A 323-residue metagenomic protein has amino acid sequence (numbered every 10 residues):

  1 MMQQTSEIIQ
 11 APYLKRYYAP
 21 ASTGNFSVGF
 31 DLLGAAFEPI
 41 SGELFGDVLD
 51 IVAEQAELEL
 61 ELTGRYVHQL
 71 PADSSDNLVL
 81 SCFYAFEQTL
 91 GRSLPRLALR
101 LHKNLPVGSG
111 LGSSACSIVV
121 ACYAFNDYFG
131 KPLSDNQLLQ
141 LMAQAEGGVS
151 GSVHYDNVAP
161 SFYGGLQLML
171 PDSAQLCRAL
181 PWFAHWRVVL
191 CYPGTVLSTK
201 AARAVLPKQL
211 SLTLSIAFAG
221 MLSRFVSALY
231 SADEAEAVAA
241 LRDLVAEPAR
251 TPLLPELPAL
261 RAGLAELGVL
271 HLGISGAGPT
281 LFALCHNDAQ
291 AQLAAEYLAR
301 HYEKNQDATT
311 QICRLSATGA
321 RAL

Functional and structural regions predicted by a protein language model:
M2-S109, Y123, D127, K131-L133 (+3 more regions): ATP-binding N-lobe of GHMP and related small-molecule kinases
Y18-P20, S161-Y163, L170, L190-G194 (+2 more regions): Short beta-strand segments
R96-L101, L133-A145, A239-L241: Beta-strand segments within the central parallel beta-sheet cores of soluble alpha/beta enzyme folds
A115-G130, G278-L284: Short, small-residue alpha-helix embedded
D135-W182, L272, F282: Alpha/beta catalytic cores of group-transfer enzymes, especially the acyltransferase/condensing modules of polyketide
L180, A184-A262, E266-L267: Acyltransferase
L229-L323: Glycine-rich, charge-dense phosphate/pyrophosphate-binding loop(s) and the adjacent flexible "lid"/catalytic subdomain
